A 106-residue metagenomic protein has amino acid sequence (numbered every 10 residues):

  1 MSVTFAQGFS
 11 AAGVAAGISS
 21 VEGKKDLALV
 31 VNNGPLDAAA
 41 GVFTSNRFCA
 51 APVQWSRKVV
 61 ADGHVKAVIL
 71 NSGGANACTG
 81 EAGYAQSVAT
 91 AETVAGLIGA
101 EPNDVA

Functional and structural regions predicted by a protein language model:
M1-T44, F48: N-terminal amphipathic/basic leader segments beginning at the initiator methionine
G34, K58, G73-A75: Short, ordered loop/turn segments at secondary-structure junctions
F43-A61: Glycine-rich oxoanion-binding loops at beta->alpha junctions
G63-V68: Short coil-to-beta-strand
I69-G99: Alpha-helical support elements that line or immediately flank enzyme active sites and cofactor-binding pockets
E101-D104: Short acidic capping loops at alpha-helix termini that bridge into adjacent secondary structure
